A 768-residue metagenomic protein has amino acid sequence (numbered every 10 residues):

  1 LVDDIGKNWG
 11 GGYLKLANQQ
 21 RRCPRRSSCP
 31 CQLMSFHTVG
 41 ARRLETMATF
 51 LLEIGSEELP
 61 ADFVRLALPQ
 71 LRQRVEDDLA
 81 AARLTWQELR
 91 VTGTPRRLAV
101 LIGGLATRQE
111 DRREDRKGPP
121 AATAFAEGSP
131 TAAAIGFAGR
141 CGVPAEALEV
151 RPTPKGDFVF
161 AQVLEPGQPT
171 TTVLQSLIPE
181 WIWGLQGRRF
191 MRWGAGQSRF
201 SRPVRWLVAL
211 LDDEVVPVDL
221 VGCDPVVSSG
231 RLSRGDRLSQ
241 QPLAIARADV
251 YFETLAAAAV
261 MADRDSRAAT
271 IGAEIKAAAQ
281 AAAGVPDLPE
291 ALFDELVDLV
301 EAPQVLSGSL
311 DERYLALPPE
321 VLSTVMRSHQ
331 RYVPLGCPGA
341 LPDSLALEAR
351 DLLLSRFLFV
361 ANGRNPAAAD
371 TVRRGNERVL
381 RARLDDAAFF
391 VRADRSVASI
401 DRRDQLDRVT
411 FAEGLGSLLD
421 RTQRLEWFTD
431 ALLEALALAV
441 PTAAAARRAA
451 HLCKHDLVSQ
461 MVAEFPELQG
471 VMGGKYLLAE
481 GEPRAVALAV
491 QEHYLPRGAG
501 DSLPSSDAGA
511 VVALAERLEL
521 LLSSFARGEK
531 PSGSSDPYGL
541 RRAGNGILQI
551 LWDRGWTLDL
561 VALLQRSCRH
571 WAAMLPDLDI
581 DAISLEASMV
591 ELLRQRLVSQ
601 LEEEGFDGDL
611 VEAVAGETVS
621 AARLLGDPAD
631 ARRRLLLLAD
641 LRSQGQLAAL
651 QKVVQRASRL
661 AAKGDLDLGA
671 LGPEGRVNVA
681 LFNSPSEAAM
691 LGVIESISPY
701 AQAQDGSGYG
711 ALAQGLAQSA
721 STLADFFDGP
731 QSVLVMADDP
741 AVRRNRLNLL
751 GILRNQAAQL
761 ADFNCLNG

Functional and structural regions predicted by a protein language model:
L1-G768: Amphipathic alpha-helical "coupling" segments that flank catalytic cores
